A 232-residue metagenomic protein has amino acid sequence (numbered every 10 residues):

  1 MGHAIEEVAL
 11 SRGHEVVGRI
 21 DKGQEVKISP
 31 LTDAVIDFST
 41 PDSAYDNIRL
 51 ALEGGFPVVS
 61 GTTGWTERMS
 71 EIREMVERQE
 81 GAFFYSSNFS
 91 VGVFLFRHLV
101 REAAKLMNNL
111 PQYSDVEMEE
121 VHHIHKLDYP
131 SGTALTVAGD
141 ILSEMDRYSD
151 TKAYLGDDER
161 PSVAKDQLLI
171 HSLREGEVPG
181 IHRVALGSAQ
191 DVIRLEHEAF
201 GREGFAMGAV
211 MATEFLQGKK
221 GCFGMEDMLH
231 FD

Functional and structural regions predicted by a protein language model:
G2-T32, Q112-D232: C-terminal substrate-binding/catalytic lobe of Rossmann-fold NAD(P)-dependent oxidoreductases
V16, V58-V59, A82-F83: Hydrophobic beta-strand scaffold residues
S29-D46, F56-S60: Rossmann-like NAD(P)-binding element
P41, Y45, R97, E203: Glycine-rich phosphate-binding loop at the start of an alpha helix
P41-D42, G64-W65, N88-F89, E175: Short glycine-rich anion-binding loops that position phosphate/pyrophosphate groups of nucleotides and phosphorylated
D46-R49, E53, T62-S86, F94-K105: Rossmann-fold NAD(P)-binding glycine/threonine-rich loop
S90-V91, A104, H123-L127: Short beta-strand and adjoining strand-loop segment in the mid-core of the Rossmann-like NAD(P)-dependent dehydrogenase
